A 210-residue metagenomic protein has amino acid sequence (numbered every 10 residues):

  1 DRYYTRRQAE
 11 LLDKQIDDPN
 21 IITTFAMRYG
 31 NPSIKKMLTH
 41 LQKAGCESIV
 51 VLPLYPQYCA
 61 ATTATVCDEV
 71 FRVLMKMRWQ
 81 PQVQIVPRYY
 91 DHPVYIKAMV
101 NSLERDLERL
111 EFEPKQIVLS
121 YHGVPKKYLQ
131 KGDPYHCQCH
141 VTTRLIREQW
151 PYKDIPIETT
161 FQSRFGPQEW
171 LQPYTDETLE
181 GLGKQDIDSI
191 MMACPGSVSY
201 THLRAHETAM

Functional and structural regions predicted by a protein language model:
D1-I22: N-terminal glycine-rich anion-binding loop in soluble enzyme alpha/beta folds
I16-P19, L74-Q80, E111, Q149-D154: Short helix-capping segments at alpha-helix termini
T24-A98: Long, hydrophobic, well-ordered secondary-structure blocks that form the structural core and pocket-lining surfaces
C46, F112-P114, I187-D188: Short, high-confidence coil segments that cap the C-terminus of an alpha-helix and link into the following beta-strand
Q84-P93, R144, P151, Q162: Short, flexible loop segments at boundaries between secondary-structure elements
P93-E113: Hydrophobic alpha-helical segments within soluble ligand-binding/sensing domains
K126-K153, F165-P173, T178: Redox- and metal-dependent alpha/beta enzyme cores, enriched for Fe-S-associated oxidoreductases and cofactor-handling
T201-T208: Conserved small/polar residues in nucleotide/adenosyl-binding loops
